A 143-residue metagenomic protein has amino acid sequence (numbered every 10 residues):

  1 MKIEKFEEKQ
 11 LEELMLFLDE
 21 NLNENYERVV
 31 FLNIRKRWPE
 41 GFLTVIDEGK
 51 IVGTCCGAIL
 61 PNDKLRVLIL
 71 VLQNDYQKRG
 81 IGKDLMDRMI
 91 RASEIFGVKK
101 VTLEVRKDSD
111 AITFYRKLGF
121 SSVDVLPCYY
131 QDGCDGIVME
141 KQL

Functional and structural regions predicted by a protein language model:
M1-I3: Extreme N-terminal starter segment of soluble prokaryotic enzymes
K5-D75, M86-R88, A92, F96 (+2 more regions): Acetyl-CoA-dependent GNAT
Q73-R79, K107-S109: Active-site acidic-Proline motif in GNAT/NAT acetyltransferases
R79, F96-K99: Short coil/turn segments at alpha/beta junctions that flank glycine-rich nucleotide-binding fingerprints
G82, M86, D108-A111, C128-G133: Short glycine/proline-centered loop/turn elements that form peptide/ligand docking sites
T102-E104, R116, S121-V138: Conserved catalytic-core motifs of GNAT/GCN5-like acyltransferases
